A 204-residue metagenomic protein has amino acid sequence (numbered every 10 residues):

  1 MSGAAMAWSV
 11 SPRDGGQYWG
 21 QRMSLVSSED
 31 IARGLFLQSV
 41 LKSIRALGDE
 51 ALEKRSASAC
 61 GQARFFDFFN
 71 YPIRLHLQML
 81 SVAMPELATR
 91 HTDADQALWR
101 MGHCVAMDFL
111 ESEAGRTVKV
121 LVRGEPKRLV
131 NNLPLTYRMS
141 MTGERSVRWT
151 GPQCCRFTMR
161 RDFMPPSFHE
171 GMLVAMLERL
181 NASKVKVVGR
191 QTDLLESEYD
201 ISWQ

Functional and structural regions predicted by a protein language model:
S2-M6: Extreme N-terminal basic, low-complexity initiation segments that serve as generic localization/processing leaders
W8-L110: N-terminal low-complexity or simple alpha-helical regulatory segments that function as activation/interaction modules
L25-V26, D30-G34, Y137-E170, L177-Q204: Short terminal or interdomain "cap/linker" segment that borders an active site or interface and mediates
F65-F168, G189: Amphipathic interaction/junction segments at domain boundaries or subunit interfaces
